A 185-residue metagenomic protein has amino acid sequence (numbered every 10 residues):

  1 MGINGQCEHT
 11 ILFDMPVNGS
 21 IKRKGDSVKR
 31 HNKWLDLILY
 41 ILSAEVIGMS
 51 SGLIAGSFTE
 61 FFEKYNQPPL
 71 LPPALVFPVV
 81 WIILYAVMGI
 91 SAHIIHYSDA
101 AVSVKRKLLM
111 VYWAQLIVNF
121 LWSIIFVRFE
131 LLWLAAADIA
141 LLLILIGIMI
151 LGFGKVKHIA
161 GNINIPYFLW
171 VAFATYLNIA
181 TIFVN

Functional and structural regions predicted by a protein language model:
V28-Y40: N-terminal membrane topogenic signal
K29-N32, H96-R106, G154-N162: Membrane-interface helix-boundary motifs at transmembrane edges
A44-E60: Alpha-helical transmembrane segments of multi-pass membrane proteins
G56-L70: Membrane-interface helix termini and inter-helical loops of multi-pass transporters
P72-A86, E130-L142: Membrane-interface loop-to-helix entry segments
I124-L134, I182-N185: Membrane-interface helix caps and helix-loop-helix hairpins in membrane proteins
I125-L131, I148-N162: Membrane-helix boundary connector in multi-pass membrane proteins
G154-N185: Terminal transmembrane helical module of multi-pass membrane proteins
